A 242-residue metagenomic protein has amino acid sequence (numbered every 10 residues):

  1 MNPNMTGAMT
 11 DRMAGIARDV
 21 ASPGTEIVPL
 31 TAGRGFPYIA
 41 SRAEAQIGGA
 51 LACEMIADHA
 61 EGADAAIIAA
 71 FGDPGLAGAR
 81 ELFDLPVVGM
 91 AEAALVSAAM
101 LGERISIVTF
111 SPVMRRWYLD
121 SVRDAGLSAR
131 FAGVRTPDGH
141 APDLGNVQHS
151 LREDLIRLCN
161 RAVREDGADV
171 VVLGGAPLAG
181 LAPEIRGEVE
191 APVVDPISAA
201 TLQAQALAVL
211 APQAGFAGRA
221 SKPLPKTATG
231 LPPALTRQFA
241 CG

Functional and structural regions predicted by a protein language model:
M1-V20: N-terminal beta1-alpha1 ligand-phosphate binding loop
P29-C53, P142-V147: N-terminal beta-loop-helix "entrance" segment that forms/cooperates in small-molecule cofactor or anionic ligand
Q46-G62, E153-G167: Short, well-structured alpha-helical segments in soluble
A50-L82, G175-A179: Beta-alpha junction/loop-to-helix N-cap segments that form part of ligand/metal-binding clefts
I68, G72-G75, I156-I185, T201: Hydrophobic alpha-helical
R80-L101, E184-A204: Short, acidic/small-residue loops that bind anionic groups at enzyme active sites
R116-A176: Active-site rim beta-loop-alpha module in soluble metabolic enzymes
L202-Q203, A211-G242: C-terminal functional extensions of proteins
